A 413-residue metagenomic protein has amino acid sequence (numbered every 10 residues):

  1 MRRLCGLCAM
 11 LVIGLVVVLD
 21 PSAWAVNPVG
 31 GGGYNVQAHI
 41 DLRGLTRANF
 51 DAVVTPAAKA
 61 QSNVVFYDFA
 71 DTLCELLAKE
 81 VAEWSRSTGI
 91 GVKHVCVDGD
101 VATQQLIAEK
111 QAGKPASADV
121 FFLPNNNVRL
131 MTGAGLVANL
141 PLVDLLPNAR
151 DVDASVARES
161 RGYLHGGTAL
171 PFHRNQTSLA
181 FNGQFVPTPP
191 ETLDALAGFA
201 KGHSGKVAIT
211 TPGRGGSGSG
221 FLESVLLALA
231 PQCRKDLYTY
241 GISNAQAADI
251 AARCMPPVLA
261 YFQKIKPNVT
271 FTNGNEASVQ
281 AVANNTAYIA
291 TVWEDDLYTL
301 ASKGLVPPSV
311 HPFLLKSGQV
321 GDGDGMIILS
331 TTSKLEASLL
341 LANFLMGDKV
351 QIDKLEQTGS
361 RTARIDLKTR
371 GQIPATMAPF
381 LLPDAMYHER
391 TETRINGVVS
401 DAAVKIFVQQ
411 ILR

Functional and structural regions predicted by a protein language model:
V26-N126: Early extracytoplasmic/lumenal segment of secretory-pathway proteins
N27-F50, Q280, D384-R413: Conserved C-terminal helix/tail region of periplasmic/extracytoplasmic solute-binding proteins
Y67-K79, V95-V101, S117-V269, E276-A277: Extracytoplasmic ligand-binding site segments that recognize negatively charged/polar headgroups
K114-F122, F271-T272, Y288-W293: Paired acidic/hydrophobic, glycine-rich loop segments that form the ligand-binding mouth/hinge of periplasmic-binding
V128-L130, I289-P308: A ligand-binding cleft/hinge motif common to bilobed small-molecule-binding domains
A138-R150, A169-L170, A197, S302 (+2 more regions): Short beta-strand->loop
G162, N175, P256-I265, L305-I327: Periplasmic-binding protein-like
Q319-E392: Mature extracytoplasmic/periplasmic domains
